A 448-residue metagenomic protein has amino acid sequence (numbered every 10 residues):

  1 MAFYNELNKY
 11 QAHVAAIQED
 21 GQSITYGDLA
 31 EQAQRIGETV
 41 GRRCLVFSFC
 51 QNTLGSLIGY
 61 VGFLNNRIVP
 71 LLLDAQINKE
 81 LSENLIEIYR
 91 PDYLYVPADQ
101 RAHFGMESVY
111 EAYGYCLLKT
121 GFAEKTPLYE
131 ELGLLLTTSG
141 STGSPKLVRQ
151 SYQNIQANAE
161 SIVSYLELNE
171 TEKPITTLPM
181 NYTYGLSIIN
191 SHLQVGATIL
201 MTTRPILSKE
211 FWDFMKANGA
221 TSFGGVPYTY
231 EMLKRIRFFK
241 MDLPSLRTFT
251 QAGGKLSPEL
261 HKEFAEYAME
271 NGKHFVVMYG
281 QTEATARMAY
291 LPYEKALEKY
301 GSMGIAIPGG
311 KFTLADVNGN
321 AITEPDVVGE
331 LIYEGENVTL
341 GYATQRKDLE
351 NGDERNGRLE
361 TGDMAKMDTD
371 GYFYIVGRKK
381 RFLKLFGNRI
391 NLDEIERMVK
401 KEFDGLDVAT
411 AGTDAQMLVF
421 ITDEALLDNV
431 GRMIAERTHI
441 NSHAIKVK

Functional and structural regions predicted by a protein language model:
Y10-A12, Y115-T137, S144, E167-K173: Conserved pre-ATP/AMP-binding loop-to-beta segment of ANL
T25, L132-E160: Conserved AMP-binding A3 loop
R35-Q76, T177-L178, R389: Conserved AMP-binding/adenylate-forming
S48, G335, G362-H443: AMP-binding/adenylate-forming catalytic core of the ANL superfamily
Q156-K173, T183-S222, I307-G309: Conserved AMP-binding/adenylation subdomain of ANL enzymes
A220-G225, K234-E298, K311: Gly/Ser/Thr-rich phosphate-binding loop
A296-E298, E336-M364, K379-K380, L392 (+1 more regions): Conserved ANL (AMP-binding/adenylate-forming) active-site segment centered on the GW(Y/F)…HTG consensus within
I305-G309, N320-G352, I390: Conserved ATP/PPi-binding loop(s) of AMP-dependent carboxylate-activating enzymes
